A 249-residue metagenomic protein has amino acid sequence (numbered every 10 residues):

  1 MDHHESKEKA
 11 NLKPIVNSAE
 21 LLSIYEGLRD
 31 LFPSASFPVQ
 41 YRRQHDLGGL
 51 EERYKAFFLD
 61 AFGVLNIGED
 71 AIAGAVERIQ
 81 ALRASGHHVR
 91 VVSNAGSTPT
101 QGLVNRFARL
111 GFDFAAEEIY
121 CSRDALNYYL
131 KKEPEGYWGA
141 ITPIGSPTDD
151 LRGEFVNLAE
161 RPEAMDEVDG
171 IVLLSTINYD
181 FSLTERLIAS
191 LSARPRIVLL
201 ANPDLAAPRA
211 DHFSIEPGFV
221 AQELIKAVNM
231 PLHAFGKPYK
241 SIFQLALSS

Functional and structural regions predicted by a protein language model:
D2-S249: HAD-like aspartate-dependent phosphatase fold
